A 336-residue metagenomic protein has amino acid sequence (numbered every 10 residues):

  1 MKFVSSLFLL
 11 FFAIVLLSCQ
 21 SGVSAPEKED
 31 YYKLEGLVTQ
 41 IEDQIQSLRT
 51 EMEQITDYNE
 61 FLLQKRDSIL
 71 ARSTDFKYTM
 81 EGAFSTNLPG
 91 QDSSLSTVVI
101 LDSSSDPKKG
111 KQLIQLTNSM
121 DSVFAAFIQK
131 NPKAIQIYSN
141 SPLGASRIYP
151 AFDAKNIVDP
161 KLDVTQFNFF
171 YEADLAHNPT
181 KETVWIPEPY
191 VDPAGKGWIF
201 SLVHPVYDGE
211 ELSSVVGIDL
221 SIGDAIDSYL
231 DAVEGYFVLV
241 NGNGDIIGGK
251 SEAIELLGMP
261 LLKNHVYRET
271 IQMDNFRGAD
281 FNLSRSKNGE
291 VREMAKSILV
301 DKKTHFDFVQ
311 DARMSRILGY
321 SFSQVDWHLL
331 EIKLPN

Functional and structural regions predicted by a protein language model:
M1-F8: Bacterial N-terminal signal peptides that target proteins for export
L16-S18: C-terminal motif of bacterial Sec signal peptides marking the signal peptidase cleavage site
Q20-G22: Bacterial signal peptide processing site
Y31-E35, Q46-D174: Extracytoplasmic/periplasmic sensory segments of membrane signal-transduction proteins
T79, D227-Y320, Q324: Intrinsic low-complexity, intrinsically disordered coil/linker regions enriched in small/polar and charged residues
V99-I128, D174-E188, P193, A279-V309: Alpha-helix-centered segments that form part of catalytic cores
S146-D219: Extracytoplasmic/periplasmic ligand-binding sensor regions of membrane-associated signaling proteins
P150, G195-V233, G248-K250, L318-Y320 (+1 more regions): Conserved beta-strands of PAS-like sensory domains
